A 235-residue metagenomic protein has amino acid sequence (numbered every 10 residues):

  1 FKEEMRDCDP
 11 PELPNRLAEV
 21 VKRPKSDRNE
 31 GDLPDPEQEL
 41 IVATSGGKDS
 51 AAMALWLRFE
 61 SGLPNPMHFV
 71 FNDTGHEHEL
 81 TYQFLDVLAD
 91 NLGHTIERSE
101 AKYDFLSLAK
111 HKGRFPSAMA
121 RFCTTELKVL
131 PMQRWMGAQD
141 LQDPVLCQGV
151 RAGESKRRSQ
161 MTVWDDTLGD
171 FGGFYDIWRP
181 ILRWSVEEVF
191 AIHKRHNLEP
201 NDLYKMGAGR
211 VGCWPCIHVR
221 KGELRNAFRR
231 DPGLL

Functional and structural regions predicted by a protein language model:
F1-L235: Nucleotide-activated chemistry modules centered on ATP-dependent adenylation/adenylyltransferase
